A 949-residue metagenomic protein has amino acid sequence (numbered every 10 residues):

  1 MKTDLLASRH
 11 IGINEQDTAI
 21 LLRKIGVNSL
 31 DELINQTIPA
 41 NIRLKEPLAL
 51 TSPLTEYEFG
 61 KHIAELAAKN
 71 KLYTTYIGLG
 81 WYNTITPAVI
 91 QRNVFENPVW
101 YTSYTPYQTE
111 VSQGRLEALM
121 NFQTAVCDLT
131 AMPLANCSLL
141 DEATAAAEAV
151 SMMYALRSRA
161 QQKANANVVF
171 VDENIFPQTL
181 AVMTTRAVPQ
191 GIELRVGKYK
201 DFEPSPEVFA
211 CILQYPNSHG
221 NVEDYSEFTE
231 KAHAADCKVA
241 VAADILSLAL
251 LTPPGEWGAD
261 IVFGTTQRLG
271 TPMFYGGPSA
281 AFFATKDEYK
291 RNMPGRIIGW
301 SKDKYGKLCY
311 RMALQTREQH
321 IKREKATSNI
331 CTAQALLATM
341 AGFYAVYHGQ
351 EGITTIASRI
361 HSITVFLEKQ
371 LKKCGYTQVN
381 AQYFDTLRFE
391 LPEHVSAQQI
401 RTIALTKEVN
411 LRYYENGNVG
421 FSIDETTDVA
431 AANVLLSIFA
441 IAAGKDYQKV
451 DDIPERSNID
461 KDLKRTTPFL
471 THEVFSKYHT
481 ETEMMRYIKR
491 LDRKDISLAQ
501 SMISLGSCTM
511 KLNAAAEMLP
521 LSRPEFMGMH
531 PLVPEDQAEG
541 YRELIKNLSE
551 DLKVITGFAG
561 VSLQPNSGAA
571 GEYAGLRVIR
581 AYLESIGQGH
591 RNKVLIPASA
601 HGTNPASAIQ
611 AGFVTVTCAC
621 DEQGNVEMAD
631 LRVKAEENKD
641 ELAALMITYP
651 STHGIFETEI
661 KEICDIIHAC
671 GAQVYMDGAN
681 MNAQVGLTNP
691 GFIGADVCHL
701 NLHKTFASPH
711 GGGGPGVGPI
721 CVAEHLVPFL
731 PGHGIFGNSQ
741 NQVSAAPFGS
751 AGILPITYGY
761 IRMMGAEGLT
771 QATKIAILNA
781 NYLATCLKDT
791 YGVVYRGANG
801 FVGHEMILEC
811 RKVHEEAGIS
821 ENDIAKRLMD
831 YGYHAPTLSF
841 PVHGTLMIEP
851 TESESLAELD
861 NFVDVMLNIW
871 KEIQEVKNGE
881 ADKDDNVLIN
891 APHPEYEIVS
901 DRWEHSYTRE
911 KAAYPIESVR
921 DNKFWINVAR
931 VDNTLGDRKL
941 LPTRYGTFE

Functional and structural regions predicted by a protein language model:
M1-K24, Q36-Y76, I85-Y101, Y107-Q113 (+14 more regions): Non-catalytic terminal extensions of PLP-dependent enzymes
V27-N41, A259-G264, A695-C698: TRNA-binding/sensing appendages of the translation machinery
P106-G114, A135-S138, N167-N174, Q214 (+1 more regions): Flexible, glycine/proline-enriched loop segments at strand-loop-helix junctions that form or flank small-ligand binding
A125-A146, N165, V169: A conserved hydrophobic secondary-structure block that centers on an alpha-helix together with its immediately flanking
M132-P133, G557-A559, Q588-H590: Short helix-loop-beta connector
A135, E193-G197, V379, R412 (+3 more regions): General small-molecule cofactor/ligand-binding pocket signal
T144-C309, L371, F384, R388-F389 (+4 more regions): Conserved PLP-enzyme active-site core in the AAT-like
T271-A284, E288-Y289, A333-L337, S422 (+5 more regions): Conserved phosphate/anionic-ligand binding catalytic regions in large, soluble enzymes, centered on
